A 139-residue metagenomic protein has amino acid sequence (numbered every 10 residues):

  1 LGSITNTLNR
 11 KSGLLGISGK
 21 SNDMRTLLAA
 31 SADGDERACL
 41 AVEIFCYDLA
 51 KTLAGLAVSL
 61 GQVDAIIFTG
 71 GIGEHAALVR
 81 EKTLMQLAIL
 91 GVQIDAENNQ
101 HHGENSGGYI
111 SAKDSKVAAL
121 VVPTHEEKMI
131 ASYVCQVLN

Functional and structural regions predicted by a protein language model:
L1-N9: A conserved active-site cap/scaffold subdomain adjacent to cofactor or substrate pockets
S3, G19-N22, L78: Alpha-helix N-cap and coil->helix boundary residues
I4, G13, D23, L90 (+1 more regions): Glycine-rich, flexible loop/turn motifs
N6, G13-I17, M24-S59: Adenine-nucleotide phosphate-binding core of ATP-dependent small-molecule kinases
S12, I72: Glycine-rich beta-alpha junction loops
K20, A30-S31, A88-G91: Short, surface-exposed linear patches
C39, E43-S59, V63-I67, G73-N139: Internal helix-turn-beta structural module
